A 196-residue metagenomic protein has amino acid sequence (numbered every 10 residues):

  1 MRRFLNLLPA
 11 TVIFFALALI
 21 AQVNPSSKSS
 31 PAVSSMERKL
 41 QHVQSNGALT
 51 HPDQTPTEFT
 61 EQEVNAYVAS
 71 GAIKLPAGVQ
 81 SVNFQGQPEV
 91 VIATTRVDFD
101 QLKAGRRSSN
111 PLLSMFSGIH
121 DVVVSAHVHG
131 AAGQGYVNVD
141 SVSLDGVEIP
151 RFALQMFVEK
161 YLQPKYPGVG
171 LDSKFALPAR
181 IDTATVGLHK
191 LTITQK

Functional and structural regions predicted by a protein language model:
M1-T11: Bacterial N-terminal signal peptides that target proteins for export
V12-A21: Hydrophobic h-region of N-terminal signal peptides that target proteins for export in Gram-negative bacteria
A21-K196: Extracellular/lumenal and peripheral-membrane lipid-interaction modules
